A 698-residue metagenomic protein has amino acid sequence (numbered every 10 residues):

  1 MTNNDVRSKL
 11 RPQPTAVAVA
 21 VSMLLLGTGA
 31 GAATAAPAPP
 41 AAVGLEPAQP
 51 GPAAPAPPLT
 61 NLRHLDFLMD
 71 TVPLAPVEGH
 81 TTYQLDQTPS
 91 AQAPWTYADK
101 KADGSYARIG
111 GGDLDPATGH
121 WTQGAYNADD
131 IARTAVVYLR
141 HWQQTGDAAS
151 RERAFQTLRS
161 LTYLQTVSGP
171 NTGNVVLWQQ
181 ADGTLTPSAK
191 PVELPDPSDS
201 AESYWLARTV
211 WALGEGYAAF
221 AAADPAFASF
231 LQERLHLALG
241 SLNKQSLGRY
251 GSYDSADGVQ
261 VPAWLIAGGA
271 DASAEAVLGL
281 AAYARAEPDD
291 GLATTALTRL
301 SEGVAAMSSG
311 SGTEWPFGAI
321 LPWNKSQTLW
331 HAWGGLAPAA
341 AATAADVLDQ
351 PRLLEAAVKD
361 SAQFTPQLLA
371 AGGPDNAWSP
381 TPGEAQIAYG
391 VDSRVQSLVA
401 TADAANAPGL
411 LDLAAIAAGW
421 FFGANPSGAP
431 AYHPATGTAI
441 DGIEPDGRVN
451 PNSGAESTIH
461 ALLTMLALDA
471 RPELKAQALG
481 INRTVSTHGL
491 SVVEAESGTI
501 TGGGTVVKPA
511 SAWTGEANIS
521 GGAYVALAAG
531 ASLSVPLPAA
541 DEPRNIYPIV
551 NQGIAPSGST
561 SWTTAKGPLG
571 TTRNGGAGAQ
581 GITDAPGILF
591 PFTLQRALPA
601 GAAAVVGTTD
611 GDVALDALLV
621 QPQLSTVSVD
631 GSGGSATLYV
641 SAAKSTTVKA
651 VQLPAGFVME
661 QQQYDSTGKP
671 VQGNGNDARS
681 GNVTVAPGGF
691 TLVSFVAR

Functional and structural regions predicted by a protein language model:
M1-A38: Secretory targeting and sorting signals
A36-P40, P47-L59, W142-F155, G216-L239 (+4 more regions): Structural helix-adjacent loops and short alpha-helical linkers that scaffold large soluble proteins
P37-E78, A223, A400, A404 (+9 more regions): Terminal, non-catalytic domain-edge segments
P40-R133, D147-P197, A226, F230-A263 (+3 more regions): Low-complexity, Ser/Thr/Pro/Gly-enriched N-terminal "stalk/linker" regions
A125-Q143, R151-A154, S200-A218, L265-R285 (+4 more regions): Well-ordered alpha-helical segments within folded domains of soluble proteins
L533-P556, V605: A short beta-strand element within beta-rich, extracytoplasmic domains of secreted/secretory-pathway proteins
V605-V613: Short beta-strand-plus-loop segments that form exposed binding edges in beta-rich domains
R679-R698: C-terminal beta-strand-rich structural cap/linker in extracellular carbohydrate-active enzymes
